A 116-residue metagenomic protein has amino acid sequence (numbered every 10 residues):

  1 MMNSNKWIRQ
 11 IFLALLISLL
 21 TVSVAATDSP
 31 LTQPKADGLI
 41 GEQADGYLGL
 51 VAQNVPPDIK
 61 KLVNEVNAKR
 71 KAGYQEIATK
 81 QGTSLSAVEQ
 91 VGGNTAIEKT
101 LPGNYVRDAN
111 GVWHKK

Functional and structural regions predicted by a protein language model:
M2-F12: Bacterial N-terminal signal peptides that target proteins for export
I11-T21: Bacterial N-terminal signal peptides
T27-K61, E65, Q81, L85-K116: Amphipathic, charged alpha-helical segments and their helix-to-coil junctions in extracytoplasmic/peripheral assemblies
V63-A78: Short, well-ordered alpha-helical segments
